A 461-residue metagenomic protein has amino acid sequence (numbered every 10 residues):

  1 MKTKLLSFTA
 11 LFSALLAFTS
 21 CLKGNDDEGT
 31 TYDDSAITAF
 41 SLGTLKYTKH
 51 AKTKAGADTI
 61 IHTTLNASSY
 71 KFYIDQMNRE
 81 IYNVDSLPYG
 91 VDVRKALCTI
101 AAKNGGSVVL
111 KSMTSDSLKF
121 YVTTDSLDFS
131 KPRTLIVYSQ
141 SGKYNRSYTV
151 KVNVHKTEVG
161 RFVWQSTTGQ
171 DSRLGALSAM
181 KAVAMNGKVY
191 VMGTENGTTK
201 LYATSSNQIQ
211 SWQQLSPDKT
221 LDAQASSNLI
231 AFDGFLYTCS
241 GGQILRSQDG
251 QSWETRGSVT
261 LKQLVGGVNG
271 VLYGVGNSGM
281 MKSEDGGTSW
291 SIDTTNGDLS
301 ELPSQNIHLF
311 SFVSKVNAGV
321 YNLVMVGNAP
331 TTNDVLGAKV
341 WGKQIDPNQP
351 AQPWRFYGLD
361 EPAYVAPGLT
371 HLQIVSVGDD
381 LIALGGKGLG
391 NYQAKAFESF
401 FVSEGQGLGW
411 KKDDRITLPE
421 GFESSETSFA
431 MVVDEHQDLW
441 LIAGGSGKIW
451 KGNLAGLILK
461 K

Functional and structural regions predicted by a protein language model:
A17-S20: C-terminal motif of bacterial Sec signal peptides marking the signal peptidase cleavage site
L22-A176: Predominantly extracytoplasmic/ectodomain segments of secreted and cell-surface proteins
T168-N196: Beta-strand-rich domains and repeat architectures in extracellular enzymes and scaffolds, especially beta-propellers
S172-V183, K219-F232, R256-V271, D298-A318 (+2 more regions): Repeated scaffold domains used in trafficking and secretory/extracellular systems, primarily beta-propellers
N186-M192, G234-T238, N269-G274, N317-V326 (+3 more regions): Entry beta-strands of beta-propeller and related beta-repeat scaffolds
T194-T199, G279-M280, N328-D334, K387-Q393 (+1 more regions): Short glycine/acidic-enriched loop and turn motifs that connect beta-strands
Y202-N207, S247-Q248, S283-E284, G342-P347 (+2 more regions): Conserved Ser/Thr-centered positions that define the repeating blades of beta-propeller domains
E423-K461: Blade-level signature of beta-propeller repeat domains, shared across WD40, Kelch, NHL, RCC1 and BNR/Asp-box propellers
